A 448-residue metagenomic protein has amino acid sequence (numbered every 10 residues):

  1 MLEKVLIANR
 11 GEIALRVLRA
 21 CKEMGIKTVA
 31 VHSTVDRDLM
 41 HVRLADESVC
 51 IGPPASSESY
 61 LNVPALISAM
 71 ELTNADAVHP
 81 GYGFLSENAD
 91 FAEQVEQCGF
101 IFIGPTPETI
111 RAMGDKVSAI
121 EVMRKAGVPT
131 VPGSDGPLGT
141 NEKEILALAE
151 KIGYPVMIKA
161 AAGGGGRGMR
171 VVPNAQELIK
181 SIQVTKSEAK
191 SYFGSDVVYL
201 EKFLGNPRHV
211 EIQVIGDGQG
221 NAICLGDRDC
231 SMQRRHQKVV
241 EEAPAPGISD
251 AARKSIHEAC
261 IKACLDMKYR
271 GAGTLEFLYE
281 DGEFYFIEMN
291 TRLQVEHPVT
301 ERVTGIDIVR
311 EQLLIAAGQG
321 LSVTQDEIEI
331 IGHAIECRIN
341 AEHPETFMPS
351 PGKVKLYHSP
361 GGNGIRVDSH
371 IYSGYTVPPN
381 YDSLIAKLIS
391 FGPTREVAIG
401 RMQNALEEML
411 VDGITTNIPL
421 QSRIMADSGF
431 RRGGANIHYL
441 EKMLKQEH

Functional and structural regions predicted by a protein language model:
M1-K125, D135-A147, V397: ATP-binding N-terminal substructure of ATP-dependent carboxylate-amine bond-forming enzymes
I7-R16, A20-M24, S48, E71-T73 (+6 more regions): ATP-dependent carboxylate activation and anion-phosphoryl transfer catalytic cores that bind Mg-ATP to form
V29, H79, I101-I103, V131 (+3 more regions): Structural detector of well-ordered beta-strand residues that form the stable sheet scaffold of enzyme domains
L148-M157: Acidic/histidine-enriched active-site and ligand-binding environments that engage anionic O-linkages
